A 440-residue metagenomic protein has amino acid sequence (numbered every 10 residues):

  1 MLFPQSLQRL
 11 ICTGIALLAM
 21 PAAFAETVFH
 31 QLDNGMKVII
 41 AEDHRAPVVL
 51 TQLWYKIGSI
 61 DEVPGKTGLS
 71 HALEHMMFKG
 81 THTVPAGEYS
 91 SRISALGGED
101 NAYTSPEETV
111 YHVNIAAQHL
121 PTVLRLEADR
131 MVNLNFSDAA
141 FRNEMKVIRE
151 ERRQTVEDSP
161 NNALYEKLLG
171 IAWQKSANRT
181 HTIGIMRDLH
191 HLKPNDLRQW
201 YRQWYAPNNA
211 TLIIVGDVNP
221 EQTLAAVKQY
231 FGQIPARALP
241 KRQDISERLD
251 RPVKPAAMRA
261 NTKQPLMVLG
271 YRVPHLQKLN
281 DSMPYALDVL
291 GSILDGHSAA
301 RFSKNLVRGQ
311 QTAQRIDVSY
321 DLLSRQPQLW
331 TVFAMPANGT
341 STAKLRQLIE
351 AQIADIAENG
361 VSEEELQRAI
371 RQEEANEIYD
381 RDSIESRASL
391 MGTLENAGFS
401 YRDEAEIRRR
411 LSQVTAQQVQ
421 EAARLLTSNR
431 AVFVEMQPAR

Functional and structural regions predicted by a protein language model:
M1-G14: Bacterial N-terminal signal peptides that target proteins for export
A19-P21: N-terminal signal peptide c-region/cleavage motif recognized by signal peptidases
T27, L50-N114, T180-I183, H297-T312 (+1 more regions): M16/MPP (pitrilysin/insulinase) zinc-metallopeptidase core fold and M16-derived inactive scaffolds
G80, V123, T155-A206, V227 (+3 more regions): Scaffold signal of the M16-like zinc-metallopeptidase fold and its non-catalytic homologs
G80-T83, N114-M145, H297, L322-D380: M16/insulysin-pitrilysin zinc metalloprotease superfamily fold
Q174, T211-Q277, D380-R381, A439-R440: An aromatic/glycine/proline-enriched structural segment found at the starts of mature extracellular/organellar domains
T211-I214, S282, F333-P336, I356 (+2 more regions): C-terminal regions of mature proteins
V268-R272, L294-P336: A structural supersecondary motif
